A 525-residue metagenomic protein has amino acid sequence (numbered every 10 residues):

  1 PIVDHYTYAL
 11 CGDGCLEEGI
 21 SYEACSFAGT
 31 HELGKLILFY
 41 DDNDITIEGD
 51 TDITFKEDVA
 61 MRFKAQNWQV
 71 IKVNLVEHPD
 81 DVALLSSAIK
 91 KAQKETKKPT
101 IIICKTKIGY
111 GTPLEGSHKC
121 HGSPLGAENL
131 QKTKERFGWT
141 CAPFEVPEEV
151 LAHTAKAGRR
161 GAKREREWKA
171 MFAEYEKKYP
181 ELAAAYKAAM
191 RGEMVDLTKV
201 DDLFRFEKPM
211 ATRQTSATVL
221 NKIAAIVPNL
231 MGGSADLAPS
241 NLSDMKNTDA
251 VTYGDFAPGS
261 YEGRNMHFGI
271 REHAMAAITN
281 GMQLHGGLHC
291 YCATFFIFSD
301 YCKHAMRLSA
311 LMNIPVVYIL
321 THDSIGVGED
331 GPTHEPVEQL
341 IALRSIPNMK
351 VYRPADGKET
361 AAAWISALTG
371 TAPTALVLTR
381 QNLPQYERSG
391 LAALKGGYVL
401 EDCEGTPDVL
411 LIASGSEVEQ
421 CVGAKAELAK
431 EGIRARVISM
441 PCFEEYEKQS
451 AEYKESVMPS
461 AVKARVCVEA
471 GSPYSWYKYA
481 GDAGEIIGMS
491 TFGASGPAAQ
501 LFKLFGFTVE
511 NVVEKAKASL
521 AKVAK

Functional and structural regions predicted by a protein language model:
P1-Y6, G158-V377, N382, S450 (+2 more regions): Thiamine diphosphate
V3-D4, S21-E145, E149, G326-P332 (+2 more regions): Thiamine diphosphate
Y8, M231, L410-I412: Conserved beta-strand elements of the Class I
A9-L10, L38, G233, R353 (+1 more regions): Residue-level marker for buried hydrophobic side chains located in beta-strands that build the well-ordered beta-sheet
C11-G14, I71-E77, K119, N348-R353: Flexible, glycine/proline-enriched loop segments at strand-loop-helix junctions that form or flank small-ligand binding
G12-D13, R271, S416: Structured loop/turn residues at secondary-structure junctions
G14-I20: Short acidic, Gly/Ser-rich segments with clustered Asp/Glu that frequently serve as metal-coordination loops in enzyme
W139, E145-R164: Non-catalytic, alpha-helical, charged scaffold/linker segments that couple or flank catalytic or architectural cores
